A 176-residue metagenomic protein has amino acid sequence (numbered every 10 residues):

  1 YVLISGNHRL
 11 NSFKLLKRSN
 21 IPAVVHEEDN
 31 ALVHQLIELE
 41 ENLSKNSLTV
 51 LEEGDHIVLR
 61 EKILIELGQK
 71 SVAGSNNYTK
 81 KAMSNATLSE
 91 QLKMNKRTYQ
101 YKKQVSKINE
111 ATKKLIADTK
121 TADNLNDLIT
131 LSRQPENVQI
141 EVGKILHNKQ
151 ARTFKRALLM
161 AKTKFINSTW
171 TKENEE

Functional and structural regions predicted by a protein language model:
Y1-V2: Short active-site oxyanion
G6: Short, conserved phosphate/pyrophosphate- and ester-handling motifs at nucleotide-, phospho-/glycolipid
R9-S106, I129-R133: Amphipathic, charge-rich alpha-helical segments that serve as recognition/docking helices
L92, K96-E176: Amphipathic alpha-helical extensions and coiled-coil-like segments
